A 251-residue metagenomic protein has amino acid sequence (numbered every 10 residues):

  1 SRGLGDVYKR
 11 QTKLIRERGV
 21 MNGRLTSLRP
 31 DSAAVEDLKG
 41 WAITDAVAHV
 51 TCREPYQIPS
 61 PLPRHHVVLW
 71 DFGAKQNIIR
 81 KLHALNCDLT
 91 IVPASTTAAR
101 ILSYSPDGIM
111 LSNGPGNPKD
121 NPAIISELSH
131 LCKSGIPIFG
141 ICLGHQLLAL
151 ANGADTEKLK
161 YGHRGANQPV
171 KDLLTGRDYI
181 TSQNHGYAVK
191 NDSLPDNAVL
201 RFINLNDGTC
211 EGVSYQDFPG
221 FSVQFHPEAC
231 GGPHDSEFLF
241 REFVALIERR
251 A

Functional and structural regions predicted by a protein language model:
S1-Y8: Short, small-residue-biased leader/transition segments that mark boundaries at the very start of proteins
K13-H66: Flexible inter-domain linker/hinge segments
R64-V68, D88, P137, I180: Residues that mark the start of a beta-strand
Q76-I91: Short helix-loop-beta junction
I78-R80, A94-Y104, L111, F139 (+1 more regions): Redox- and metal-dependent alpha/beta enzyme cores, enriched for Fe-S-associated oxidoreductases and cofactor-handling
G108, S112-A188, G232-I247: Cysteine-nucleophile active-site neighborhood
G176-F218: Catalytic beta-strand/loop cores that center a nucleophilic Ser/Cys/Thr and support acyl-enzyme chemistry
G212-R250: A glycine-centered loop/beta-turn motif at secondary-structure junctions
